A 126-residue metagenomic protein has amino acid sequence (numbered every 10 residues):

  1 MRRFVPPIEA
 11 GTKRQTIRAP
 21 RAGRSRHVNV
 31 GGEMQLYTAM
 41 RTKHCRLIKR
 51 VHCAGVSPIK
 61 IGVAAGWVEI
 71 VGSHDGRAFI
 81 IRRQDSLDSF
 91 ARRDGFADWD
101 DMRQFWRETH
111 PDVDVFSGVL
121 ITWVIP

Functional and structural regions predicted by a protein language model:
M1-P126: Catalytic phosphate/metal-binding cores of nucleic-acid and nucleotide-processing enzymes, i.e., regions that mediate
